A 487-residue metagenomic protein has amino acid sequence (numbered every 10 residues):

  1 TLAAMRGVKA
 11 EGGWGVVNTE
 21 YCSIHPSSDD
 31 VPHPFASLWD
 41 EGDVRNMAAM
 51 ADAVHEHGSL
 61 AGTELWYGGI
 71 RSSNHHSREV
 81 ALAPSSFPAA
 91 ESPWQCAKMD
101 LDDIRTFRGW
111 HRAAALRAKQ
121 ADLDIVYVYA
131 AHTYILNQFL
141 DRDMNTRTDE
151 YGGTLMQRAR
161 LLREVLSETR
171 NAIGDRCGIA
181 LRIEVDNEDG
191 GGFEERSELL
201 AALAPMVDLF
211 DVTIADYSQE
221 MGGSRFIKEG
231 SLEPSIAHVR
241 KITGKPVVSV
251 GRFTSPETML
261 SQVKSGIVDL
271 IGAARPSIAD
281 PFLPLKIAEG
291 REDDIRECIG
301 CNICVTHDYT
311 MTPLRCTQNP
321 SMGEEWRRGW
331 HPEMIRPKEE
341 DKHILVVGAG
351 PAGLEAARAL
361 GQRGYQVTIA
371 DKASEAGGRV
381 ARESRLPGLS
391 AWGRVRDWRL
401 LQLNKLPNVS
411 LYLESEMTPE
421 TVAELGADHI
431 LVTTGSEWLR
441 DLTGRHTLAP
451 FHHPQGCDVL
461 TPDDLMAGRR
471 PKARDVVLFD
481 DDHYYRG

Functional and structural regions predicted by a protein language model:
T1-V347, P351, E355-V367, E375 (+4 more regions): Flavin-dependent oxidoreductase catalytic cores
F210, V346-S410, D481-G487: Beta1-alpha1 glycine-rich phosphate/pyrophosphate-binding loop at the start of Rossmann-like nucleotide-binding domains
S224-I236, K241, S384-D397, K405 (+5 more regions): Glycine-rich, anion-gripping cofactor-binding loops and their flanking helix/strand elements in enzyme active sites
T254-E257, I278, E416-P419, L465-G468: Short acidic loop-to-helix transition motifs that present clustered carboxylates
E324-E333, P337, Q402-K405, L411 (+1 more regions): Glycine-rich dinucleotide-binding loop and its adjacent helix/turn
L389-S390, N404, E420-T421, T434-G435: NAD(P)H/NAD(P)+-dependent Rossmann-fold oxidoreductase cores
Y412-L425: A conserved short coil-to-beta-strand element within the FAD-binding core of flavoproteins
A427-H429, T433-T443: Glycine-/small-residue-rich beta->alpha transition segments that form the dinucleotide
